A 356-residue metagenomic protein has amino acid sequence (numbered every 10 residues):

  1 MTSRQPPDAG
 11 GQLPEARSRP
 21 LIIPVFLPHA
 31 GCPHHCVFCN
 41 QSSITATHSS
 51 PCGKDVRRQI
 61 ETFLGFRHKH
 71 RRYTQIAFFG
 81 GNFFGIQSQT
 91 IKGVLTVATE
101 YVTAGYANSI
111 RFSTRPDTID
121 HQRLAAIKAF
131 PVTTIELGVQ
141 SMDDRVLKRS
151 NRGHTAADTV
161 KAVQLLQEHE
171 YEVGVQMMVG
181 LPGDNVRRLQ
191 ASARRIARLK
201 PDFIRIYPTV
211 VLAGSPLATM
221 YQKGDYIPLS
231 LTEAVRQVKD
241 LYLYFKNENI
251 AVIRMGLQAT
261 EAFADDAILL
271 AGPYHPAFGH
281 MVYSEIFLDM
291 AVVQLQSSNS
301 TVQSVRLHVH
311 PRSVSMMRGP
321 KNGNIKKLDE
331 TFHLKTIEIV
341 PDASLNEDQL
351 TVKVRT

Functional and structural regions predicted by a protein language model:
T2-G10, P14-I22, K223-T356: Auxiliary Fe-S-binding modules of radical SAM enzymes
E15-D55: Canonical Radical SAM [4Fe-4S] cluster-binding loop centered on the CxxxCxxC motif and its immediate flanking residues
L27-G31, Y207-L212, Q258-A259: Short glycine-enriched loops at secondary-structure junctions
C32-C36, L212-A218, F263-D265: Short acidic/His/Gly/Ser-rich catalytic and metal-binding motifs that mark active-site loops of diverse hydrolases
I44-R58, G80-T209, A213-E233: Conserved non-cysteine loop/helix-boundary elements of the Radical SAM core domain that shape
E61-N82: Short Fe-S-cluster ligation motifs
H68-Y73, A104-A107, N299-V302: Short helix-terminating capping/connector loops at secondary-structure junctions
T74, N108, T133, D202 (+2 more regions): Short acidic/polar active-site loop segments enriched in Thr and Asp
